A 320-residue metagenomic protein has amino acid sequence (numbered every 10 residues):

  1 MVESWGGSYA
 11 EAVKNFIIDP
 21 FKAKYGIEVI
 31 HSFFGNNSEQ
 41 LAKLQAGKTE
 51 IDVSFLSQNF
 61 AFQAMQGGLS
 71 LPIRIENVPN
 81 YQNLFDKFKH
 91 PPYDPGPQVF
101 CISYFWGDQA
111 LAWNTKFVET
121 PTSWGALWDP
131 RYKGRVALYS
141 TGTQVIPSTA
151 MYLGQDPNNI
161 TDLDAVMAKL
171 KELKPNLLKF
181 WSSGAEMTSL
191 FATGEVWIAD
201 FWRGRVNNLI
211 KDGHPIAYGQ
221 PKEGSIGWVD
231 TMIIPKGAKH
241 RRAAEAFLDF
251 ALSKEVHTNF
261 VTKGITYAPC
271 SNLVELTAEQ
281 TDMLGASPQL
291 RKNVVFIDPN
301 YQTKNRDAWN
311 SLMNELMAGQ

Functional and structural regions predicted by a protein language model:
M1-A64: Early extracytoplasmic/lumenal segment of secretory-pathway proteins
T49-V53, L71-A110, R135-V136: A structural signal for short loop-to-beta-strand junctions that line the ligand-binding cleft of periplasmic/secreted
F62, A137-T141, V145, T149 (+1 more regions): Ligand-binding pocket segment of bilobal, Venus flytrap-like solute-binding proteins
M65-P72, P95-Q98, N208-Q220, D282: Ligand-binding "clamshell"
L71-Q82, C101, H214-I226, P235-A238: Short beta-strand->loop
A110-F117, A150-G154, V229-R241, N259-F260: A bilobed periplasmic-binding-protein/Venus flytrap-type ligand-binding module shared by bacterial periplasmic
P235-V294: Mature extracytoplasmic/periplasmic domains
L290-Q320: Conserved C-terminal helix/tail region of periplasmic/extracytoplasmic solute-binding proteins
